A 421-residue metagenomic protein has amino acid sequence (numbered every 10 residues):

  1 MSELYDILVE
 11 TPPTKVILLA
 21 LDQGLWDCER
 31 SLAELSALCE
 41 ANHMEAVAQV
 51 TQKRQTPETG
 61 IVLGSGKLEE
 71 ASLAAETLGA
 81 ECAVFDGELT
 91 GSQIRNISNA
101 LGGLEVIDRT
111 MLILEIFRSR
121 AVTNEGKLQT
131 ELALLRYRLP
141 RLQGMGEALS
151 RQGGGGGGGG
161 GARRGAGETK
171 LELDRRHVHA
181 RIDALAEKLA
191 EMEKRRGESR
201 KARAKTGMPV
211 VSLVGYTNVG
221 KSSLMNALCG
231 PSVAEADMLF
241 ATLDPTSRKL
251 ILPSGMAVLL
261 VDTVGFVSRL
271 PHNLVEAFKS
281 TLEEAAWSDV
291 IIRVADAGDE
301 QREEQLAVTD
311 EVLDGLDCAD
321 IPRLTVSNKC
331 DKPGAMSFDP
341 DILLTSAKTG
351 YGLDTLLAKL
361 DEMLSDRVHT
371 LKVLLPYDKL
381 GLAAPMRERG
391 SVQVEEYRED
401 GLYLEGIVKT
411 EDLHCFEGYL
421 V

Functional and structural regions predicted by a protein language model:
M1-I17, P140-V219, M225-N226, G230 (+3 more regions): C-terminal-of-GTPase-core extension/linker across diverse P-loop GTPases
M1-L114: N-terminal accessory targeting/assembly segments
S2-L4, R196, A202-P209, A227-L259 (+3 more regions): Switch I (effector-binding) loop of TRAFAC-class P-loop GTPase G-domains
Y5, G24, R30-E40, S72-T77 (+3 more regions): Conserved C-terminal guanine-recognition region of P-loop GTPase G domains, centered on the G4
D22-D27, T56-I61, R120-G126, K170 (+4 more regions): Flexible beta-alpha connector loops of hexameric P-loop NTPases
D22-W26, R54-T56, E88-G91, M111-L114 (+6 more regions): Conserved nucleotide-binding/hydrolysis micro-motifs of P-loop NTPases
M111-T130: Short alpha-helix plus adjacent loop in nuclease-associated cores
N124-R138, R367-H369, E417: A polyampholytic, Gly/Pro-enriched intrinsically disordered region
